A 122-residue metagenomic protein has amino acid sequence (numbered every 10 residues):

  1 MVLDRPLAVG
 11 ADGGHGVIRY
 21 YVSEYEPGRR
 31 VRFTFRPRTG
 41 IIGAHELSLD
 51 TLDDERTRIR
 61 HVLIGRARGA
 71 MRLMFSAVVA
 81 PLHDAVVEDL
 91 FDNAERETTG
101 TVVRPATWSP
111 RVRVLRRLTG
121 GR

Functional and structural regions predicted by a protein language model:
M1-A44, N93-W108, G120-G121: Glycine-rich portal/gate segments that line the openings of hydrophobic small-molecule binding cavities
P37-D89, P105-T107: Beta-strand/loop substructures that line and gate deep hydrophobic ligand-binding cavities in soluble
V112-R122: Short terminal or interdomain "cap/linker" segment that borders an active site or interface and mediates
